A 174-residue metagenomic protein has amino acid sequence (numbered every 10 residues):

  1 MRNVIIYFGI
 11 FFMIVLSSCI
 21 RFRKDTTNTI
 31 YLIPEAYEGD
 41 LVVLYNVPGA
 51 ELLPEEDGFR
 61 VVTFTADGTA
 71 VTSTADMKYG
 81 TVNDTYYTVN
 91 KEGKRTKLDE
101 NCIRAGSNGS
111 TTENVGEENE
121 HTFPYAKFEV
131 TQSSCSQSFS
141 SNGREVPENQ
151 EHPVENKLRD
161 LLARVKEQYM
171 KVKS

Functional and structural regions predicted by a protein language model:
M1-S17: Sec-dependent bacterial lipoprotein signal peptides
I5, T29, E35, V43 (+3 more regions): Intrinsically disordered, low-complexity segments enriched in small/polar residues
I10, S18, Y45-V47, E55-D57 (+4 more regions): General "foldedness" signal
M13, V43, E51, E92-G93: A generic structural signal for solvent-exposed, polar alpha-helical segments
C19-A75: N-terminal export/targeting and maturation segments
D76-S174: Beta-strand-rich cores of mature extracytoplasmic or soluble domains
